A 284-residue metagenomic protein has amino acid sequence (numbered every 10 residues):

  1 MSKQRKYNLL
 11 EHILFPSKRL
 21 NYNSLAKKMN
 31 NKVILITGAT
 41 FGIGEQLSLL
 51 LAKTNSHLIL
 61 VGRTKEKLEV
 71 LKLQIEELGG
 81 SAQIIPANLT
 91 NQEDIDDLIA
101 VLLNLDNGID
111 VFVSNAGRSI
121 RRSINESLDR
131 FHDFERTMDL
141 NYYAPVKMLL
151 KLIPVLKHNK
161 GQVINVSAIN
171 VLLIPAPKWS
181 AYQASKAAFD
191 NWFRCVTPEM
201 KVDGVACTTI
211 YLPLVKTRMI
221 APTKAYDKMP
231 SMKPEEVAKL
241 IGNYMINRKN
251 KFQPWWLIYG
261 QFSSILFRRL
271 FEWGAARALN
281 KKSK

Functional and structural regions predicted by a protein language model:
M1-V33, A275-K284: Non-catalytic terminal and boundary segments that flank Rossmann-like NAD(P)-dependent oxidoreductase
T40-F41: Conserved glycine-rich cofactor-binding loop
S56-L71: Conserved glycine-rich Rossmann-like NAD(P)H-binding loop of the short-chain dehydrogenase/reductase
E77-E93: Rossmann-fold cofactor-recognition segment
S119-E135, K178: Conserved mid-core segment of classical short-chain dehydrogenase/reductases
L149, S185: Active-site helix of classical SDR
T209, Y226-Q261, I265: C-terminal helical subdomain
